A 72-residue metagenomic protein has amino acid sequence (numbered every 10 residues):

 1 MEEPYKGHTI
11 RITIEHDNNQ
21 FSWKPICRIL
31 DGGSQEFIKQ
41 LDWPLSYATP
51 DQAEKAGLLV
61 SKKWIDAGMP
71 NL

Functional and structural regions predicted by a protein language model:
M1-G33: N-terminal segment of the canonical double-stranded RNA-binding domain
K39-L72: Acidic, low-complexity intrinsically disordered segments
